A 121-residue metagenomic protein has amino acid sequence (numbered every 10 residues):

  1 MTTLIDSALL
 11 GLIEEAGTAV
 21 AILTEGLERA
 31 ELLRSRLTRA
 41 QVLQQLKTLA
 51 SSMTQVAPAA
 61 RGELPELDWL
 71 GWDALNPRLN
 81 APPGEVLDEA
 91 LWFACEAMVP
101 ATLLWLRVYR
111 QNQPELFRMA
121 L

Functional and structural regions predicted by a protein language model:
M1-L121: Solvent-exposed interaction patches of small proteins and small membrane subunits
